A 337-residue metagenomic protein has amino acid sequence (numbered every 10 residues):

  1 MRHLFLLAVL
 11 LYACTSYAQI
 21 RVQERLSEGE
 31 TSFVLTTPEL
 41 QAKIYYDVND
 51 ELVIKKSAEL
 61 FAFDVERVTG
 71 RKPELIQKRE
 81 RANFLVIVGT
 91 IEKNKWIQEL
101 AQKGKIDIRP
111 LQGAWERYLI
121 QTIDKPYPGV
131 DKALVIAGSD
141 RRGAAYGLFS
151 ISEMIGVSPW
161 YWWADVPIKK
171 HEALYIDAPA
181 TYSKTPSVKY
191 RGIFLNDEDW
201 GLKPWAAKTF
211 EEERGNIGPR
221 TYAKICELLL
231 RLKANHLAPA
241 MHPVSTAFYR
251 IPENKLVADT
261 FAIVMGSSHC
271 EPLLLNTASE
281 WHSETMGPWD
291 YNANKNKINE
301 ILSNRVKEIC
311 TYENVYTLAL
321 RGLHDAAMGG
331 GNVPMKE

Functional and structural regions predicted by a protein language model:
M1-R21: Bacterial Sec-dependent N-terminal signal peptides
L4, G129-D131, Y222-K224: Short hydrophobic "helix-edge" motifs at membrane interfaces and signal-peptide entry regions
L4, V157-W162, N235-L237: Short secondary-structure capping/junction motifs at helix and strand boundaries
Q19-T185: Contiguous, structured surface segment used for ligand recognition
D47-D50, I54, T69, P73 (+3 more regions): Aromatic-lined carbohydrate-binding surfaces of glycoside hydrolases
